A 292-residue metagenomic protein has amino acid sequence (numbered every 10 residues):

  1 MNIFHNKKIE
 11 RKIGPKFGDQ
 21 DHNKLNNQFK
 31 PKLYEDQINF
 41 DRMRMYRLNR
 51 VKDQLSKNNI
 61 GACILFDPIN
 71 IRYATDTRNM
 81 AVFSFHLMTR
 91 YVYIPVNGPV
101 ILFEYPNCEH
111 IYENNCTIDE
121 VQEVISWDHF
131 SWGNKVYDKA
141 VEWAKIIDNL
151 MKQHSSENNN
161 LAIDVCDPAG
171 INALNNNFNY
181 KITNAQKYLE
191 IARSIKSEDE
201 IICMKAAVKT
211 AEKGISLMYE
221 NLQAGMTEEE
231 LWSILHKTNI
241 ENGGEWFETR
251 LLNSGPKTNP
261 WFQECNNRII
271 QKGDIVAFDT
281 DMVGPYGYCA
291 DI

Functional and structural regions predicted by a protein language model:
M1-T210: A composition/biophysics-driven feature that prefers long, compositionally simple stretches
F40-R44, Q223-L231: Signal-transducing coiled-coil linker helices
L55, L222, N239: Hydrophobic pocket-lining residues that define ligand/cofactor binding sites across diverse proteins
G61-A62, E220-M226: Surface-exposed helix-capping loop/turn segments at secondary-structure junctions
I71-S84, N177-F178, T183-I195, M226-I292: Short catalytic-site patches enriched in acidic/histidine residues that coordinate or position cofactors/metals
V208-S216, E228: Active-site pocket-lining segments that scaffold enzyme catalytic pockets across diverse folds
K213-Q223, K257: N-terminal glycine-rich flavin-associated loop
